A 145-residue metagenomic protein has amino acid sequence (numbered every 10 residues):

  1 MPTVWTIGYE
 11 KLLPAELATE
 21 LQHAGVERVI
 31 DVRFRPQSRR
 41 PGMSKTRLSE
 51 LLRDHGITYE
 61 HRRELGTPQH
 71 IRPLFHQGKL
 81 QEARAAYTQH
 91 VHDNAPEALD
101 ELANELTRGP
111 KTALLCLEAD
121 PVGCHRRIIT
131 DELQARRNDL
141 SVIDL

Functional and structural regions predicted by a protein language model:
M1-L145: Residues lining hydrophobic/aromatic ligand-binding pockets adjacent to catalytic sites
